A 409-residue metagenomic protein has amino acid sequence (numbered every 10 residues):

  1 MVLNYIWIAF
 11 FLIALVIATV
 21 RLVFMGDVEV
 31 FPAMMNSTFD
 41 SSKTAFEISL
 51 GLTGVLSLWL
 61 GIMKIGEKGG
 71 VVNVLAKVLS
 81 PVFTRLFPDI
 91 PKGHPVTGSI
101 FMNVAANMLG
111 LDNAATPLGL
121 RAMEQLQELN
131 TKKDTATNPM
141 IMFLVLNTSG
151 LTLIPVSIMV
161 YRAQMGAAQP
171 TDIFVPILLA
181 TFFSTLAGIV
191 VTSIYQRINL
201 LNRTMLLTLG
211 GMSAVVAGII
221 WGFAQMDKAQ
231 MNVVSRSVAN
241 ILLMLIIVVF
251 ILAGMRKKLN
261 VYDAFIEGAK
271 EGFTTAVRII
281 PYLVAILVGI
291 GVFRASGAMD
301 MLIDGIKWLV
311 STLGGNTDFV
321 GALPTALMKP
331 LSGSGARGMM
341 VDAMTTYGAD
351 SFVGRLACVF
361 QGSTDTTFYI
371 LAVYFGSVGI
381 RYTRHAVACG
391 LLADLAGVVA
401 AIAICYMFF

Functional and structural regions predicted by a protein language model:
M1-G54, A163-F293, S311-L313, H385-F409: Signature of multi-pass transmembrane helix bundles
M25-V28, G93-T97, D134-T137, D227 (+2 more regions): Short, structured coil/loop segments at alpha-helix boundaries
E29-E128, K257-T346: Membrane-embedded alpha-helical segments and adjacent helix-loop junctions characteristic of multi-pass solute
N36-F39, F46, P95-T97, K132-M140 (+2 more regions): Hydrophobic alpha-helical segments, principally membrane-spanning helices and signal/leader peptides
L60, H94-V96, A136-P139, N240 (+7 more regions): Sparse, context-dependent recognition of short Cys/His-centered cofactor- or disulfide-binding micro-motifs
I65-A76, D89, M102, A106 (+16 more regions): Short amphipathic alpha-helical patches
F101, A105, M140, M231-V234 (+2 more regions): Generic signal for short, ordered secondary-structure residues within or immediately flanking folded domains
A114-A115, A122-Y161, A167-R197, L323-F409: C-terminal transmembrane helix pair
